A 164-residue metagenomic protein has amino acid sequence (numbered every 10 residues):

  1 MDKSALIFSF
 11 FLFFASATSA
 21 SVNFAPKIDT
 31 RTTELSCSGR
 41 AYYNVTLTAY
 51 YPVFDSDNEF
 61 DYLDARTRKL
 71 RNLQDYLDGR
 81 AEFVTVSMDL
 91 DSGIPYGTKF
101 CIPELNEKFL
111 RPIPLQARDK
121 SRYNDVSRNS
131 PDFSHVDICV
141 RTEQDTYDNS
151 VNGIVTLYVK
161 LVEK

Functional and structural regions predicted by a protein language model:
M1-F10: Classical eukaryotic N-terminal signal peptides for Sec-dependent ER targeting/secretion, especially the positively
L12-K27: N-terminal signal peptide
N23-K164: Solvent-exposed, well-ordered loop and adjacent helix/strand elements within mature globular domains that form
